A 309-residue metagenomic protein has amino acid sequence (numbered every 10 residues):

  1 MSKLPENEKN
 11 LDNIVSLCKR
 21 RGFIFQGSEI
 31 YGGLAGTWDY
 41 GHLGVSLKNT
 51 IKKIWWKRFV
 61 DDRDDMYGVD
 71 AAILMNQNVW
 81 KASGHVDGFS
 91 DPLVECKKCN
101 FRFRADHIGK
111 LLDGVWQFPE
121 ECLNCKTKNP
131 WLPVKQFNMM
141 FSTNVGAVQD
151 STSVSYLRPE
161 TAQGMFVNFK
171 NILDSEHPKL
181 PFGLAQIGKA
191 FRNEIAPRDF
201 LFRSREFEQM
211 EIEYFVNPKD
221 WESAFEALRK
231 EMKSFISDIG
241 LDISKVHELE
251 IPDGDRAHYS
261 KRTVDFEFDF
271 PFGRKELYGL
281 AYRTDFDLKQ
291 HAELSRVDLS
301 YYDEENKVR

Functional and structural regions predicted by a protein language model:
S2-R309: TRNA-recognition modules of translation machinery and tRNA-sensing kinases, especially anticodon-binding
